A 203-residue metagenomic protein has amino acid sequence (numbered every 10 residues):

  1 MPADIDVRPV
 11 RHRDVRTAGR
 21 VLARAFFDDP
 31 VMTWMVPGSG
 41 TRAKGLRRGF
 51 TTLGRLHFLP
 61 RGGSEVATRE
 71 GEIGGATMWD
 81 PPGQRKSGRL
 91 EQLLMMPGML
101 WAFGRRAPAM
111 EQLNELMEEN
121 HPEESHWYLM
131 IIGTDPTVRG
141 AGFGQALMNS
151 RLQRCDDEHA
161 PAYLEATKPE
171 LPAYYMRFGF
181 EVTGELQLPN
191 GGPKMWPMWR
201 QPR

Functional and structural regions predicted by a protein language model:
D6-R20, R24, D28-D29: A short beta-loop-alpha structural element at the N-terminal edge of CoA-dependent acyl/N-acetyltransferase catalytic
D29-T52: Conserved GNAT-fold acetyl-CoA-binding loop/helix
G45-V66, P122-Y128: A short helix-loop-beta-strand connector motif used in the catalytic cores of GNAT acetyltransferases and, in some
I73-G133, R139, P189-P193: Conserved acyl-donor/pantetheine-binding loop and adjacent beta-alpha core of acyl/acetyltransferases and related
S125-Y128, R154-T167: Conserved GNAT acetyl-CoA-binding A-motif
H126-W127, F180-R203: Long, positively charged, glycine-interspersed low-complexity recognition regions
G140-Q153, R177: Conserved acetyl-CoA-binding loop-helix of GNAT-fold acetyltransferases
Q145, D157-H159, K168-E185, G191-G192: Conserved active-site alpha-helix within GNAT-family acetyltransferase domains
